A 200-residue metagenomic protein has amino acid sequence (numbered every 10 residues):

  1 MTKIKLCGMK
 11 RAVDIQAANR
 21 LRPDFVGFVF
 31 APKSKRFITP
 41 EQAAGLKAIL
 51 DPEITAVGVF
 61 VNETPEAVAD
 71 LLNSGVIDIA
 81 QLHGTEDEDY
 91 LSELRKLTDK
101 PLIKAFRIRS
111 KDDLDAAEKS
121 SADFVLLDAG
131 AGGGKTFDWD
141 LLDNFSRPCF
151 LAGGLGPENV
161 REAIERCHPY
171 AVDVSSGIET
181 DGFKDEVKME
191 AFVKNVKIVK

Functional and structural regions predicted by a protein language model:
M1-L127, A131-K200: Conserved N-terminal beta1-alpha1 strand-loop-helix module at the mouth
